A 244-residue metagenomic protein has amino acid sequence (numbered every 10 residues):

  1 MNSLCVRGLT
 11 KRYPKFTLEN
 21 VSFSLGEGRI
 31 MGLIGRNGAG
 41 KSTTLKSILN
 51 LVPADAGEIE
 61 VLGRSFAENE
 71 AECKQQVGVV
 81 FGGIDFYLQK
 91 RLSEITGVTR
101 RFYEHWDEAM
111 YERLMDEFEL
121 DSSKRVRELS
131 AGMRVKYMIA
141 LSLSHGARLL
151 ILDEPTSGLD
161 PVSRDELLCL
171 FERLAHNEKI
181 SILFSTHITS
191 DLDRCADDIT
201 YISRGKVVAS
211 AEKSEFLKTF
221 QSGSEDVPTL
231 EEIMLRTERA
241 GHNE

Functional and structural regions predicted by a protein language model:
V6-L9, F16-G26, G57: Conserved beta-strand
I34-R36: The feature captures the beta-strand-to-loop junction immediately N-terminal to the Walker
L49: Helix-to-loop junction immediately C-terminal to a conserved catalytic motif
G57-E68, E72-C73: Conserved ABC transporter NBD signature motif
F81-Y137: ABC-family P-loop ATPase nucleotide-binding domains
L150-E154: Catalytic Walker B motif of ABC-type/P-loop ATPase nucleotide-binding domains
D165-E178: Helical segment within the ABC ATPase nucleotide-binding domain
